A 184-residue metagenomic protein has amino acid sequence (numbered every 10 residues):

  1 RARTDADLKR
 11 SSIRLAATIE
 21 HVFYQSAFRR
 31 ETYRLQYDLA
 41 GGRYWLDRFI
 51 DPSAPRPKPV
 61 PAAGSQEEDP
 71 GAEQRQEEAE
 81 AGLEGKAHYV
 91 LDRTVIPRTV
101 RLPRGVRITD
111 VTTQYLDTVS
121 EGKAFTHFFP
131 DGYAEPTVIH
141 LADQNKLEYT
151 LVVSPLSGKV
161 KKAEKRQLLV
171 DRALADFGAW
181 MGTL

Functional and structural regions predicted by a protein language model:
R1-I13, Y24, T32, L39-L184: N-terminal helix-rich module
L15-A27: Phosphate-interacting basic helix/loop segments used at nucleotide- and nucleic-acid interfaces
